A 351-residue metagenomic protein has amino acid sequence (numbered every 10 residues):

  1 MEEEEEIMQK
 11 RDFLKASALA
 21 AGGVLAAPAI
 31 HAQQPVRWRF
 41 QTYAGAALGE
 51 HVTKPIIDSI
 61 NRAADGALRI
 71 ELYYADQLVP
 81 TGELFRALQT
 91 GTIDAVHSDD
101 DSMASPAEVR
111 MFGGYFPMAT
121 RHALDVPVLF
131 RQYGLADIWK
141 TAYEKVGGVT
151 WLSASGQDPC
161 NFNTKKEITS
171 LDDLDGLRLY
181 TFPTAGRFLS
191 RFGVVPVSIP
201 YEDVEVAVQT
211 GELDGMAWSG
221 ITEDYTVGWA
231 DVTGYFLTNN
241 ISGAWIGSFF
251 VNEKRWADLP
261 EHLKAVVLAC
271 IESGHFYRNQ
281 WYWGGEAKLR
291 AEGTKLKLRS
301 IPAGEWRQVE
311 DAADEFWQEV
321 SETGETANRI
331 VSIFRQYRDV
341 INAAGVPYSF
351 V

Functional and structural regions predicted by a protein language model:
E4, Q9-V126, L135-D137, T141-V351: N-terminal secretory/targeting leader peptides
